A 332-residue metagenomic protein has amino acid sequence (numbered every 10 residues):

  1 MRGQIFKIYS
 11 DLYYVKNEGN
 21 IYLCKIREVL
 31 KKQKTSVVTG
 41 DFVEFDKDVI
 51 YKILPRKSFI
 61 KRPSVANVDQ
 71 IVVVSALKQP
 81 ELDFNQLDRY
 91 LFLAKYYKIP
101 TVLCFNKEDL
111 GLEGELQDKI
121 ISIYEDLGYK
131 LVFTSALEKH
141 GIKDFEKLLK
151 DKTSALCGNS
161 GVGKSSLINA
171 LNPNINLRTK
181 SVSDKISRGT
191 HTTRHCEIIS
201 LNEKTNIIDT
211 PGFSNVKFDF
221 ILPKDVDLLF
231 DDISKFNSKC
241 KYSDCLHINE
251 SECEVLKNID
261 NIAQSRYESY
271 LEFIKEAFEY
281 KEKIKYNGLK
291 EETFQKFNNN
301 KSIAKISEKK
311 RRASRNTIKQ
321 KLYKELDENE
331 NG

Functional and structural regions predicted by a protein language model:
M1-Y9: Structural detector for short beta-strands of small beta-barrel domains
D11-V15: Short aromatic-glycine-enriched beta-strand elements
I21-V37: Beta-strand/loop nucleic-acid-binding surfaces
K34-F42, D46-D48, P55-K57, S64 (+4 more regions): Helix-rich effector regions associated with P-loop NTPase G domains
D69-S75, Y96-E108, G128-F133: Conserved beta-strand/loop subsegment of P-loop NTPase cores
N85-Y96: Histidine-anchored nucleotide/phosphate-binding helix
L110-V162: Canonical P-loop GTPase G-domain recognition
S165-K180: A conserved segment at the C-terminal end of the G1
